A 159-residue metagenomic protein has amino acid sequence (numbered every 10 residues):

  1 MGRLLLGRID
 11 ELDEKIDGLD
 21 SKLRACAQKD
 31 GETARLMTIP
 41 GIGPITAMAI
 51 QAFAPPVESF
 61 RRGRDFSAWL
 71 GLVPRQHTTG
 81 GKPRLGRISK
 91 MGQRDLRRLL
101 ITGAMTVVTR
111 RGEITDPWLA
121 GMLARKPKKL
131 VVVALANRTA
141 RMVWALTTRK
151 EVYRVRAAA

Functional and structural regions predicted by a protein language model:
M1-A159: A detector of single, family-specific signature residues that are central to catalytic or substrate-handling motifs
